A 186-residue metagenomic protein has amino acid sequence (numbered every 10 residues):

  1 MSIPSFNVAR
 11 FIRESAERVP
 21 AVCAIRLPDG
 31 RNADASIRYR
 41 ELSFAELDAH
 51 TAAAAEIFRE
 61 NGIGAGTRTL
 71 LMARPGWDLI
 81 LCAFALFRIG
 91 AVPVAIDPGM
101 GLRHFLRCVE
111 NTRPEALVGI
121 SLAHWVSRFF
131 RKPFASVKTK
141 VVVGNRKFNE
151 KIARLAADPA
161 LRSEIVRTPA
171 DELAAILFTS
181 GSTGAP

Functional and structural regions predicted by a protein language model:
M1-I12, P28: Flexible, non-catalytic linker and terminal segments flanking ANL/adenylate-forming cores
P4, I25-F84, G101-L106, R167: Conserved AMP-binding/adenylate-forming core of the ANL superfamily
F11, R88-L155: Structural core segment of the AMP-binding/adenylate-forming
P20-C23, A157-F178, A185: Conserved pre-ATP/AMP-binding loop-to-beta segment of ANL
I63, N111, F134, R167-A170: Alpha-helix termination/capping residues and helix-transition junctions
T67, A91, D171-E172: Surface-exposed loop/turn positions
T69, L86, L117, L173 (+1 more regions): Conserved S/T- and glycine-rich ATP-binding loop of Class I adenylate-forming
